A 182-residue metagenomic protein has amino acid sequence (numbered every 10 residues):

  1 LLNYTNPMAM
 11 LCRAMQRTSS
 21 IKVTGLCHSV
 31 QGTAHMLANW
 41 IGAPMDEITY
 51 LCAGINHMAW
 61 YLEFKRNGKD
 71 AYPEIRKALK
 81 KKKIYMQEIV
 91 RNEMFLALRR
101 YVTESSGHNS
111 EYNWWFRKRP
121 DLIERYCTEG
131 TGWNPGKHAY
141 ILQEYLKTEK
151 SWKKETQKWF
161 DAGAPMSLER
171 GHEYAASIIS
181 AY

Functional and structural regions predicted by a protein language model:
L1-M58, K65: Internal, well-ordered domain-core segments that constitute the primary functional module of diverse proteins
N39-Y182: Long, compositionally biased stretches enriched for glycine and/or charged residues
